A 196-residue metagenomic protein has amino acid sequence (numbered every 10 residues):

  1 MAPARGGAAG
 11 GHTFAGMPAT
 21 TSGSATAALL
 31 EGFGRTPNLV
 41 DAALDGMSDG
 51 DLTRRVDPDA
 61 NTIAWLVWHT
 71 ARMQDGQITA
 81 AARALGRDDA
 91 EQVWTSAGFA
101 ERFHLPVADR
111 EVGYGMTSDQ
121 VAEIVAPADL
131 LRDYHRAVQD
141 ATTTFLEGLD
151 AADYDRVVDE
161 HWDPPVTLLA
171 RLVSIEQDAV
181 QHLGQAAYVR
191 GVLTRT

Functional and structural regions predicted by a protein language model:
M1-H12: Compositionally biased, low-complexity flexible segments
F14, L30-G34, N38-D41, D51-V112 (+2 more regions): Short, contiguous alpha-helical
G16-G32: Extreme N-terminal tail/first-helix region
T20-S22, T117-A128, H161-A170: Acidic/His metal-coordination segments adjacent to aromatic residues that form catalytic metal sites in metalloenzymes
G46, H69, G148: Conserved catalytic core of Hanks-type protein kinase domains
H104-D153, V173: Acidic/histidine-rich alpha-helical segments that form the ligand environment of transition-metal centers
